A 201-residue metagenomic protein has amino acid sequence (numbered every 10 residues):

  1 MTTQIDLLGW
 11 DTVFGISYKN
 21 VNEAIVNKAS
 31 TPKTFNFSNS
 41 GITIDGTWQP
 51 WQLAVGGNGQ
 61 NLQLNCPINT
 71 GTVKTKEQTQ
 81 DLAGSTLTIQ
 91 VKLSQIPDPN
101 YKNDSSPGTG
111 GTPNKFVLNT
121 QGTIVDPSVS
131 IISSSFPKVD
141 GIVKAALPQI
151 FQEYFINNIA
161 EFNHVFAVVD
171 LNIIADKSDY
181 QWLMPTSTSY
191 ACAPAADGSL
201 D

Functional and structural regions predicted by a protein language model:
M1-T86, T123-D201: Extended, low-charge, aliphatic-rich alpha-helical segments
T86-P137: Short acidic, glycine/tyrosine-flanked loop/strand segments centered on an H-E-D-like triad
